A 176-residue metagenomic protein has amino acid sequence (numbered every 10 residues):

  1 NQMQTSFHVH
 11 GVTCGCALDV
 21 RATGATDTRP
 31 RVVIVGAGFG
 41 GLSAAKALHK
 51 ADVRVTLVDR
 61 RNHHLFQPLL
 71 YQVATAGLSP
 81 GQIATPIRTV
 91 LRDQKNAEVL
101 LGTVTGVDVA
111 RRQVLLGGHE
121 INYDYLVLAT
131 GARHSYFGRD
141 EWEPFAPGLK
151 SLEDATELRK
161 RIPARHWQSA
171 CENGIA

Functional and structural regions predicted by a protein language model:
Q4-P30, A97-A176: FAD-binding core/adjacent interface of flavoenzyme oxidoreductases
C14-C16, V20-L100, A176: Beta1-alpha1 glycine-rich phosphate/pyrophosphate-binding loop at the start of Rossmann-like nucleotide-binding domains
